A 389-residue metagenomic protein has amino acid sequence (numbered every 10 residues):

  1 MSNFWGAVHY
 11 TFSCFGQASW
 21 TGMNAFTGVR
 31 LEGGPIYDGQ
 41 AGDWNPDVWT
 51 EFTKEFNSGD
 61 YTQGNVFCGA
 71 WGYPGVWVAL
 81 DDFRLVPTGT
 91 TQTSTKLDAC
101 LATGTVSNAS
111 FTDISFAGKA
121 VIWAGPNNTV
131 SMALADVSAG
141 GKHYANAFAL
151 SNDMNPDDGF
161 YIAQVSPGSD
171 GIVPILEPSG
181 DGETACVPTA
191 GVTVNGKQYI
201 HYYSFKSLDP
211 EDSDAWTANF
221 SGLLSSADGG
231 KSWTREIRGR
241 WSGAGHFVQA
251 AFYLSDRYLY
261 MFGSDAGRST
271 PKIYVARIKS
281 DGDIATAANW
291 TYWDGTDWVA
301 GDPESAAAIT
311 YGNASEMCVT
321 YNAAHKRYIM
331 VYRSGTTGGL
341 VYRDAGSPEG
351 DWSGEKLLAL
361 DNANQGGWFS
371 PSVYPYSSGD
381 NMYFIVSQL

Functional and structural regions predicted by a protein language model:
M1-N24, F52-S58, D82-F83, A102: Extra-cytoplasmic beta-strand recognition segments
M1-W5, F26, G33-A41: Secreted extracellular polysaccharide-interacting domains
W20-E32, G64-F67: Beta-strand acidic-aromatic groove motif in beta-rich domains, primarily in extracellular
R30-I36, T88-T90, D228, S347-G350: Change "in extracellular beta-sheet-rich domains … of secreted and cell-surface proteins" to "in beta-sheet-rich domains
E32-Q63, A102, A363-G366: Extracellular carbohydrate recognition and processing domains and analogous Trp-centered ligand-binding platforms
W71-P87: Extracellular carbohydrate recognition
T93-S110, F116-T184, T193-G243, G263-G312 (+3 more regions): Beta-rich carbohydrate-recognition and catalytic domains
A109-T112, G182-V192, V248-F252, S315-C318 (+1 more regions): Beta-propeller and closely related beta-sheet repeat lectin domains
